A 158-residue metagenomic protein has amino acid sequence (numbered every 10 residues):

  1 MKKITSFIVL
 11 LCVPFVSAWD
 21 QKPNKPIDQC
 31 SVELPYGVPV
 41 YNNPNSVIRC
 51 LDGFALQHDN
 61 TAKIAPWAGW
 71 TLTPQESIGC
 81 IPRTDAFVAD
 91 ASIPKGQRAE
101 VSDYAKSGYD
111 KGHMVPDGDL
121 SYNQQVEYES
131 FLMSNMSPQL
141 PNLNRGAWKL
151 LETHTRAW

Functional and structural regions predicted by a protein language model:
K2-V9: Sec-dependent signal peptide recognition, specifically the positively charged N-region followed immediately by
F15-W158: Domain-level detector for secreted/extracellular nuclease and nuclease-toxin modules, and for the ENPP-like C-terminal
